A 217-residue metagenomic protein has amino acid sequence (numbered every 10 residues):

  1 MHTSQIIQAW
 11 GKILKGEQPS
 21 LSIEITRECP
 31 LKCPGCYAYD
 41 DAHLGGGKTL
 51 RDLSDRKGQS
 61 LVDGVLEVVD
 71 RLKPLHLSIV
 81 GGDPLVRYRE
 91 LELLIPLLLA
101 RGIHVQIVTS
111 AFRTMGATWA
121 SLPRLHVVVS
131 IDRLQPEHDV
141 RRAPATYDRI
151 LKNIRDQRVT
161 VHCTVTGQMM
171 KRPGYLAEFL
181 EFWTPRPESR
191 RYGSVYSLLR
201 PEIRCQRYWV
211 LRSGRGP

Functional and structural regions predicted by a protein language model:
M1-T118: Conserved alpha-helical substructure of the radical SAM core
K48-T49, L53, D70, R101 (+2 more regions): Radical SAM enzyme [4Fe-4S]-AdoMet core and its adjacent flexible, acidic and glycine-rich loops/tails across
E90-L94, P123, T146: Generic hydrophobic, aliphatic-rich segments that mediate packing or membrane embedding
